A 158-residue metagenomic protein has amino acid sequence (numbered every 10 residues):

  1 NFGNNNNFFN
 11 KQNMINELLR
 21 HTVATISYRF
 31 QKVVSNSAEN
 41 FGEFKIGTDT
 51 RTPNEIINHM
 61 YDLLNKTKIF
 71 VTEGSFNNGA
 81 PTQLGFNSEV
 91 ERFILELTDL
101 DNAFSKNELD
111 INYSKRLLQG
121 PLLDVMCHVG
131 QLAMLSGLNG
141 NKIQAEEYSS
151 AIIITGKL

Functional and structural regions predicted by a protein language model:
N1-N13: N-terminal amphipathic/basic-hydrophobic helices that include classical n-h-c signal peptides and signal-anchor
N5-N6, I94-L97, V129: Generic N-terminal initiation segments characterized by hydrophobic and/or small/turn-forming residues
I15, L19-V23, E89: Residue-level preference for long, well-ordered alpha-helices that form the structural scaffold of enzyme catalytic
R20-Q31, F41-G79, N112-L158: Short, contiguous alpha-helical
N40-F41, N107: Secondary-structure boundary/capping positions in well-ordered alpha/beta enzyme cores
K66-N107: Helix-adjacent hinge/juxtasegments
